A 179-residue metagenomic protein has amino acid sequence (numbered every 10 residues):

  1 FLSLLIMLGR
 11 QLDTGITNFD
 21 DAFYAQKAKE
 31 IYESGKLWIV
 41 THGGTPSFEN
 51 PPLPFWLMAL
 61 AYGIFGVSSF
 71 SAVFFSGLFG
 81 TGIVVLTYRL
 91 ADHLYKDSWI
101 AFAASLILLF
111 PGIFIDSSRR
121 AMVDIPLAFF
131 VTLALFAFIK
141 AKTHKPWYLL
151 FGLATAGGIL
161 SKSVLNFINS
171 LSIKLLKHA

Functional and structural regions predicted by a protein language model:
F1-A179: Membrane-integral, polyisoprenol-dependent glycosyltransferases of the GT-C/oligosaccharyltransferase superfamily
